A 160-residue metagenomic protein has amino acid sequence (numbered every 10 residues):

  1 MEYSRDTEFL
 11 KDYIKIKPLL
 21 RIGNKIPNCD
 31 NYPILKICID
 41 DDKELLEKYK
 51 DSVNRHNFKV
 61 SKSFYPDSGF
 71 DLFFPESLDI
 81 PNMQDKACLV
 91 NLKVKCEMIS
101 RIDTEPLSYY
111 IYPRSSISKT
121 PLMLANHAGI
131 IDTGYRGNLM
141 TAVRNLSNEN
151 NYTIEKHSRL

Functional and structural regions predicted by a protein language model:
M1-L160: DUTPase catalytic domain/fold
